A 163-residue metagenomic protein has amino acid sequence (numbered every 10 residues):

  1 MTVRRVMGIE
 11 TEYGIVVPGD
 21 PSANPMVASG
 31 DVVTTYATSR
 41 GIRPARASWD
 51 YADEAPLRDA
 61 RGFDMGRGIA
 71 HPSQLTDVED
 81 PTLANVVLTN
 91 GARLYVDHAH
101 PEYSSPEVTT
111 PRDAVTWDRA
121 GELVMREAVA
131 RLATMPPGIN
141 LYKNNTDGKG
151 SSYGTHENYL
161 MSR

Functional and structural regions predicted by a protein language model:
M1-Y142, S151: Terminal catalytic/cofactor-binding subdomain
T134, S162-R163: Alpha-helix capping at helix-to-loop junctions
N145-S162: Histidine-centered divalent-metal-coordination microenvironment in nucleic-acid enzymes
